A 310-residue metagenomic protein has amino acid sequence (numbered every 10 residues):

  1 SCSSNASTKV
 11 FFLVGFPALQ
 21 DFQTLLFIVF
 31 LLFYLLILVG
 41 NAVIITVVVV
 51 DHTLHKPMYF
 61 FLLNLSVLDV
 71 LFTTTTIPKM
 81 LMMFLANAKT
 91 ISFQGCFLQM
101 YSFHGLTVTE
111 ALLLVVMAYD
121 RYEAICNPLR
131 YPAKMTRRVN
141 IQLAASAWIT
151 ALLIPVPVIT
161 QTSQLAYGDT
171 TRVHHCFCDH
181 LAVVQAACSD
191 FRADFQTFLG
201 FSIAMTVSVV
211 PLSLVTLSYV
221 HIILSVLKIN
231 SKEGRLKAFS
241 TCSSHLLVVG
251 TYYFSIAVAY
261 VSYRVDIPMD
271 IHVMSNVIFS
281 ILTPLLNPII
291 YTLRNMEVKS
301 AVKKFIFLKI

Functional and structural regions predicted by a protein language model:
S1-I310: Transmembrane helical core of 7TM receptor-like proteins
